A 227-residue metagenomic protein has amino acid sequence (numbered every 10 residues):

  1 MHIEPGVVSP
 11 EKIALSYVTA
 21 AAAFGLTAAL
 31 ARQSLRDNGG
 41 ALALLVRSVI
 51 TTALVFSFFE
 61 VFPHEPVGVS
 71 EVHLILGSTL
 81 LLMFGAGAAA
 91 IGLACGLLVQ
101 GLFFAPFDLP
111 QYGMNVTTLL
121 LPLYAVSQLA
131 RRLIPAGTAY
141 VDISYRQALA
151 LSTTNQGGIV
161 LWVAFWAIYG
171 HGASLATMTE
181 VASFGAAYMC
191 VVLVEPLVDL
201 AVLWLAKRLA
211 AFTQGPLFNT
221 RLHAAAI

Functional and structural regions predicted by a protein language model:
H2-A14, R132-N219: Membrane-embedded alpha-helical hairpins and interfacial helices in multi-pass inner-membrane proteins
H2-T79: Hydrophobic transmembrane alpha-helices
T19-A22, F58-V69, A94-G101, V126-R146 (+1 more regions): Hydrophobic alpha-helical transmembrane segments
G39-I50, E71-L76, A90-C95, Y112-T118 (+1 more regions): Cytoplasmic-side transmembrane-helix entry/capping segments in multi-pass membrane proteins
E65, L98-V126: Interfacial aromatic-anchored transmembrane helix boundaries in multi-pass membrane proteins
S78-P106: C-terminal halves and exits of single transmembrane alpha-helices
A86-G87, V116, L120-L129, Q156-A164: Mid-bilayer segments of alpha-helical transmembrane spans in multi-pass integral membrane proteins that mediate
F218-I227: Extramembrane terminal tails and long inter-domain/linker segments of multi-pass membrane proteins
